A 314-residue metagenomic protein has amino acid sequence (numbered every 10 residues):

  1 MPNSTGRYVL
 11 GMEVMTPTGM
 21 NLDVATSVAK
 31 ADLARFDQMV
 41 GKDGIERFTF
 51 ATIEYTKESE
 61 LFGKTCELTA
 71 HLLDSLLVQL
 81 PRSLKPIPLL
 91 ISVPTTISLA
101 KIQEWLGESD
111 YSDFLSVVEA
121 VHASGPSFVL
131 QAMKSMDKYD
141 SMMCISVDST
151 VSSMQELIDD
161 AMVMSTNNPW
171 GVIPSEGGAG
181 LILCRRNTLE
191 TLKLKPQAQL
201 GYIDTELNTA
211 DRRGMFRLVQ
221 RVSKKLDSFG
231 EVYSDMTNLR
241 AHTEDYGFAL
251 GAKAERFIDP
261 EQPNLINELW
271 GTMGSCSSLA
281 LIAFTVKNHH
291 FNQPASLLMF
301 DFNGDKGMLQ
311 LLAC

Functional and structural regions predicted by a protein language model:
M1-S141, D148, D159-C314: Conserved "HGTGT" condensation-loop signature of ketosynthase/thiolase-family condensing enzymes that catalyze
